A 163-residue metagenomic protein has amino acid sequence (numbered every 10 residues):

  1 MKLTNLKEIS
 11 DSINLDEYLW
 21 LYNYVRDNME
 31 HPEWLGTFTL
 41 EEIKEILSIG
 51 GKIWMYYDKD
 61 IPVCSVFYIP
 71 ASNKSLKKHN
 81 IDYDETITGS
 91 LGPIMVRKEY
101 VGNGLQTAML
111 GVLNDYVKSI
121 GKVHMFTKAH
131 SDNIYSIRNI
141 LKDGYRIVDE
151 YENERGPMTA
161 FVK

Functional and structural regions predicted by a protein language model:
M1-D16, W20: Conserved N-terminal entry element of GNAT/NAT acetyltransferase domains
N23-K44: Conserved GNAT-fold acetyl-CoA-binding loop/helix
E42-M55, C64, N73, S90: A short helix-loop-beta-strand connector motif used in the catalytic cores of GNAT acetyltransferases and, in some
S65-P93: Conserved acyl-donor/pantetheine-binding loop and adjacent beta-alpha core of acyl/acetyltransferases and related
D84, L91-G102, A129-H130: A short, internal acetyl-CoA/4′-phosphopantetheine-binding micro-motif in the GNAT/acyltransferase core
V96, G102-D115, R138, K142: Conserved acetyl-CoA-binding loop-helix of GNAT-fold acetyltransferases
V117-A129: Conserved GNAT acetyl-CoA-binding A-motif
S131-D149: Conserved active-site alpha-helix within GNAT-family acetyltransferase domains
